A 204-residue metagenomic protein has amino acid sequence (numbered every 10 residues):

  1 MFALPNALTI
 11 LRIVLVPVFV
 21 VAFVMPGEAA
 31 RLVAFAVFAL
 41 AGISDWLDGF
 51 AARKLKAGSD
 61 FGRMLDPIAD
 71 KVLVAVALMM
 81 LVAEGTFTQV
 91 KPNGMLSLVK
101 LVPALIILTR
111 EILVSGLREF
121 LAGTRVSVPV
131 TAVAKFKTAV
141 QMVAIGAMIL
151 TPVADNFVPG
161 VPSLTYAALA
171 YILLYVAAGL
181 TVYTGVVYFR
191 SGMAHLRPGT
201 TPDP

Functional and structural regions predicted by a protein language model:
M1, I10-V14, R63-D66, V99: Hydrophobic alpha-helical transmembrane segments of integral membrane proteins, especially lipid-exposed positions
M1-F2, D48, A52-V74, R125-K137 (+1 more regions): Juxtamembrane helix-capping/reentrant segments at transmembrane boundaries
F2-L4, L15-V16, F35-G42, F120-L121 (+1 more regions): C-terminal membrane-associated helical module and adjoining short loops/tails
L11-V18, I68-L81, I112-S115, K137-I149: Core segments of transmembrane alpha-helices that mediate helix-helix packing or line hydrophobic substrate/ligand
P17-F61, V76-G85, P92-I107, T165-L180: Membrane-embedded alpha-helical segments that form the functional core of polytopic membrane enzymes, especially those
D45, D66, E111: Conserved G/P- and acidic residue-centered "switch" motifs that form tight phosphate/ATP-binding loops in soluble
G85-T86, N156: Short, composition-biased linear "edge" segments at structural boundaries
P103-I106, L113, R118-A122: Internal catalytic-core helix/loop-beta-alpha segment that presents or stabilizes conserved functional determinants
